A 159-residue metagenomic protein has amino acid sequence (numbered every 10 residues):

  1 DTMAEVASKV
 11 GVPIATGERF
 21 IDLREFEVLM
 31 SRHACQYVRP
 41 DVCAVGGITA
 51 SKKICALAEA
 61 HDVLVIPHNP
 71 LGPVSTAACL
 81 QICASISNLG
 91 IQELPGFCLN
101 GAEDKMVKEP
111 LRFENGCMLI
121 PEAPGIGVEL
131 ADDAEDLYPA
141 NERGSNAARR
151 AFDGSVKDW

Functional and structural regions predicted by a protein language model:
D1-G125, E129: Shared catalytic-loop signature of beta/alpha-barrel
I126-W159: Extended hydrophobic packing segments that form well-structured cores
